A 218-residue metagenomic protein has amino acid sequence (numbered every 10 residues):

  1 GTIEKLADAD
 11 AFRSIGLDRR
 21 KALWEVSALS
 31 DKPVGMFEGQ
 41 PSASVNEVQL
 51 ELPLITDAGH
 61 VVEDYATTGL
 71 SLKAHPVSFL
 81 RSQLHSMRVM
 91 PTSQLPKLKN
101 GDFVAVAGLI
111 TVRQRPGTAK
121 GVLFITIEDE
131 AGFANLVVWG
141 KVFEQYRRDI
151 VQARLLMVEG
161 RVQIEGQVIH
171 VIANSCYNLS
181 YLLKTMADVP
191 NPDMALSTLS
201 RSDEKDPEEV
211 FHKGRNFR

Functional and structural regions predicted by a protein language model:
G1-K97, R161-Q163, I169-N216: Sliding clamp-binding short linear motifs that recruit DNA-associated proteins to replication/repair hubs
T68, G108, I127, A153 (+1 more regions): Hydrophobic, well-ordered secondary-structure elements that form the walls of internal hydrophobic environments
K97, F103-V104, D149: Residue-level "contact hotspot" at macromolecular interaction interfaces
F103-G117: Structural detector for short beta-strands of small beta-barrel domains
I110, R154-Q167: Flexible glycine-rich surface loops and low-complexity tracts that mediate binding to linear polymers
P116-K141: OB-fold (S1/OB) nucleic-acid-binding surfaces
V142-M157: Short nucleic-acid-contacting surface segments enriched for D/E, G, S/T with interspersed K/R
